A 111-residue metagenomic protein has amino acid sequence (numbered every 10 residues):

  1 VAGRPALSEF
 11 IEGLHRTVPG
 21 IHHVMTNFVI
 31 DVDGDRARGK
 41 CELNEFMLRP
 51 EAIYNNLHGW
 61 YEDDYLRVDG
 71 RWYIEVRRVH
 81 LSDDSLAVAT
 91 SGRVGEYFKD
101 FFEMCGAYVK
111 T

Functional and structural regions predicted by a protein language model:
V1-E45: A solvent-exposed, acidic/Ser-Thr-rich amphipathic alpha-helical stretch
H23-M25, N55-Y61: Short, surface-exposed coil-to-beta transition loops
T26, Y73-H80, D100-F101, V109-T111: Low-complexity, flexible helical/coil segments
R38, W60-V88: Short beta-strand edge/turn micro-motifs at domain boundaries
F46-I53, S85: Short, cysteine-centered beta-strand-loop-beta hairpins and adjacent loop/turn segments enriched in charged/polar
I53-N55, S91-G92: Short, surface-exposed loop/helix-turn segments at secondary-structure junctions that function as lids/hinges flanking
S85-T111: Acidic/histidine-enriched, glycine/proline-rich intrinsically disordered or flexible terminal extensions
